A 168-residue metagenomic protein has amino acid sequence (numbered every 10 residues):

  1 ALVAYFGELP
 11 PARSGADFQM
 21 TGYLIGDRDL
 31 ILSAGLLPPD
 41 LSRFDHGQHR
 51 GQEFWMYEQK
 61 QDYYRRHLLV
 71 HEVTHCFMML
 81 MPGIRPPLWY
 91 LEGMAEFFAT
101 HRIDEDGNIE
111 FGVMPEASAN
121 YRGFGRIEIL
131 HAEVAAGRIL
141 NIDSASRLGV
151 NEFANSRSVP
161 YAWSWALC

Functional and structural regions predicted by a protein language model:
A1-P87, R102, S158: Juxtacatalytic substrate-recognition/specificity segment
L36-F54, Y64, P82-L167: Acidic/His/Gly-enriched intrinsically disordered linker/tail segments that often contain short helix/coil "MoRF-like"
